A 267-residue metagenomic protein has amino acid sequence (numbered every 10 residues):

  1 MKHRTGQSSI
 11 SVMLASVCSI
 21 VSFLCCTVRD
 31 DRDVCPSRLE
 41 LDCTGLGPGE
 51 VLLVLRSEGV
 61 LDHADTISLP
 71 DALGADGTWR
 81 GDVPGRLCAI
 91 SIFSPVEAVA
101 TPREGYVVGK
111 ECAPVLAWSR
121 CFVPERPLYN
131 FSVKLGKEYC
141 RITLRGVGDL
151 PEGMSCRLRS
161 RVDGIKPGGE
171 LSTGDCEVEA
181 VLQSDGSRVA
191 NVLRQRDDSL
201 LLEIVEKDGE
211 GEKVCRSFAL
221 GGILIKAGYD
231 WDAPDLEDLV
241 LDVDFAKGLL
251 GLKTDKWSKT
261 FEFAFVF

Functional and structural regions predicted by a protein language model:
M1-R29: Sec-dependent bacterial lipoprotein signal peptides
C25-F267: Extracytoplasmic cysteine-anchoring/structural motifs
